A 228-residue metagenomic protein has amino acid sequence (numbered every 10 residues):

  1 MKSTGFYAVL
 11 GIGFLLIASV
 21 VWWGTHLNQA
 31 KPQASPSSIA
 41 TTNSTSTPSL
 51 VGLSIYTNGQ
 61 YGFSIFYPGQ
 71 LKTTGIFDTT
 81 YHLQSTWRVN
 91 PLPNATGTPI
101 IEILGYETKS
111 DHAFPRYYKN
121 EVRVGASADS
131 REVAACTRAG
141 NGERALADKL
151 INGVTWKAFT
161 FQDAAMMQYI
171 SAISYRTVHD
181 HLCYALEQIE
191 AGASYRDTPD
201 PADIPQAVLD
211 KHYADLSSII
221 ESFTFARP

Functional and structural regions predicted by a protein language model:
M1, S38-S44, S174: Low-complexity intrinsically disordered segments
M1-F14, G24: N-terminal Sec-pathway targeting helices
S19-A34: Hydrophobic single-pass membrane-insertion segments
P36, T42-I100, T137, E143-I151 (+2 more regions): N-terminal "mature-domain start" segment
T42, Q70-G75, Q188-P228: Surface-exposed amphipathic alpha-helical segments
S54-S64, S130, Q206-Y213: Short aromatic-glycine motifs in intrinsically disordered, low-complexity regions
T74-I76, T80-H82, M166-Q168, S194-R196: Short, solvent-exposed loop/turn elements at domain surfaces
L104-C183, E187-Y195: Signature of long, low-cysteine stretches enriched in small and polar/charged residues
